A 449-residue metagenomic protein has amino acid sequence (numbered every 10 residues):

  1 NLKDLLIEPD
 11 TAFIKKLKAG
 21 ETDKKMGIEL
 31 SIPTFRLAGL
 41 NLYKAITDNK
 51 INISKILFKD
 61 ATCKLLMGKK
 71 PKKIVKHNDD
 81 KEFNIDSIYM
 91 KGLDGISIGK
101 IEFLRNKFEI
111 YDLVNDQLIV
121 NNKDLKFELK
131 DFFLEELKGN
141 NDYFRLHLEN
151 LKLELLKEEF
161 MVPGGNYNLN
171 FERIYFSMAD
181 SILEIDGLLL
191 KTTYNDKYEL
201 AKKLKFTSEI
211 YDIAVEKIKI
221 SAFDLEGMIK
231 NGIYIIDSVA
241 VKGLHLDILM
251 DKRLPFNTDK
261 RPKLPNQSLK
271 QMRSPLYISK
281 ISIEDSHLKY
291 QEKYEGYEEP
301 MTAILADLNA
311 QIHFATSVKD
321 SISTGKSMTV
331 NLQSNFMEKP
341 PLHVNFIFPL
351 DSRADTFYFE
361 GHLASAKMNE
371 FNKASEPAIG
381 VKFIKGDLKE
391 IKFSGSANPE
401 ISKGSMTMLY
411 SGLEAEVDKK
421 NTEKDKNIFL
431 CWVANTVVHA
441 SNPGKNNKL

Functional and structural regions predicted by a protein language model:
N1-D4, L42-K44, N49, I53 (+3 more regions): Elongated, acidic membrane-bridging lipid-handling scaffolds and related periplasm/extracellular "bridge/tunnel" systems
L6-P9, D60-T62, K107, L189-T192 (+4 more regions): Transmembrane beta-strands of outer-membrane beta-barrel pores
I14-A38, K50-I53, D116-K130, M161-R173 (+8 more regions): Amphipathic hydrophobic-ligand
L42-T47, E109-Y111, L225-K230, K289-Q291 (+3 more regions): Short beta-strands and strand-coil junctions in structured, solvent-facing domains, enriched
L65-M67, K197, I248-M250, A415-V417: Outer-membrane beta-barrel proteins
P71-N78, K202, L254-R261, A378-I379 (+1 more regions): Flexible, surface-exposed loop regions and adjacent strand-edge segments of Gram-negative outer-membrane beta-barrel
N345-L350, D355, H362, K373-L449: Extended terminal
